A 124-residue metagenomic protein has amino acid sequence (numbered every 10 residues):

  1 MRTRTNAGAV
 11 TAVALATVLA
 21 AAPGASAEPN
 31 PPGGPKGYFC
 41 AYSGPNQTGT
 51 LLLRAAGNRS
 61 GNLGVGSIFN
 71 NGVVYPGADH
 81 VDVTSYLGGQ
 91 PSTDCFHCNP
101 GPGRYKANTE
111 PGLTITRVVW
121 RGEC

Functional and structural regions predicted by a protein language model:
M1-F39: N-terminal prepro-regions of secreted/extracellular proteins
P23-C124: Compact beta-sheet-dominated domain cores in extracellular/mature segments
